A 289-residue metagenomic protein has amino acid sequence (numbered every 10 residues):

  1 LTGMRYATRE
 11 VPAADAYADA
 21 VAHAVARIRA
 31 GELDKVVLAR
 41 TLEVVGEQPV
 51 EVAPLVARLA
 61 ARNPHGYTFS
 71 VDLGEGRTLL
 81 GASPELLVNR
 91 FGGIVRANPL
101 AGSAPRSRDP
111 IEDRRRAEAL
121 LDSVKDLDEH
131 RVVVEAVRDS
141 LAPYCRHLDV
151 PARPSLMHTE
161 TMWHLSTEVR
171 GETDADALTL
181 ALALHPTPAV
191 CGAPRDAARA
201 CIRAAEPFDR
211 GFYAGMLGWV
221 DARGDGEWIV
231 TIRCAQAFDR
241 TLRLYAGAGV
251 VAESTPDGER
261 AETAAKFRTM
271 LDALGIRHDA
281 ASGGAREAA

Functional and structural regions predicted by a protein language model:
L1-D15, D19-A22, A26, R40-Q48 (+3 more regions): Contiguous alpha-helical scaffold segments within structured protein domains that host functional hotspots
V21, I28, V37, V250-V251: Hydrophobic aliphatic residue packing
G31: Flexible glycine-rich active-site/ligand-binding loops centered on an Asp-His dyad
V36, Y67-V71, R210-G218: A short glycine-rich, hydrophobically flanked beta-strand micro-motif that places a catalytic Asp/Glu for divalent metal
R40-D128, V132, P143-L148, P188 (+1 more regions): An anion-binding catalytic pocket shared by soluble metabolic enzymes
E168-A289: Conserved hydrophobic core element of enzyme catalytic domains
